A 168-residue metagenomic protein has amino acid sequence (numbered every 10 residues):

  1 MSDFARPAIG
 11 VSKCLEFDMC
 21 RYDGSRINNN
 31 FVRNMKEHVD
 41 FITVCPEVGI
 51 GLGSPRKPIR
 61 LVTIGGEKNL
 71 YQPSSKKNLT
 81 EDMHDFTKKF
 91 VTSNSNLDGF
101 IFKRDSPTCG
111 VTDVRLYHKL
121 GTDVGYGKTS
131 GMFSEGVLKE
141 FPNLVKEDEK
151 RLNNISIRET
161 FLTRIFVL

Functional and structural regions predicted by a protein language model:
S2-V39: N-terminal phosphate-binding or glycine-rich loops at protein starts, especially the Walker A/P-loop of NTPases
S12-K13, C45, I101-D105: Short beta-strand segments
L15, V48-I50, S106-T108, K150-N153: Active-site-proximal loop/turn and secondary-structure-junction residues that shape catalytic pockets, frequently
D18-M19, L52-G53, T108-T112, I155-R158: Short catalytic/ligand-binding loop motif for oxyanion handling, primarily in non-cytosolic enzymes, centered on
F31, R115-G125: A glycine- and small-aliphatic-rich helix-loop capping segment at beta-alpha/alpha-beta transitions that lines
R33, D40-E67: Short, surface-exposed acidic-centric catalytic microdomains
K68-F86, T122-L168: Divalent-metal-activated hydrolytic enzyme cores
F86-H118: N-terminal glycine-rich phosphate/adenylate-binding segment common to multiple enzyme folds
